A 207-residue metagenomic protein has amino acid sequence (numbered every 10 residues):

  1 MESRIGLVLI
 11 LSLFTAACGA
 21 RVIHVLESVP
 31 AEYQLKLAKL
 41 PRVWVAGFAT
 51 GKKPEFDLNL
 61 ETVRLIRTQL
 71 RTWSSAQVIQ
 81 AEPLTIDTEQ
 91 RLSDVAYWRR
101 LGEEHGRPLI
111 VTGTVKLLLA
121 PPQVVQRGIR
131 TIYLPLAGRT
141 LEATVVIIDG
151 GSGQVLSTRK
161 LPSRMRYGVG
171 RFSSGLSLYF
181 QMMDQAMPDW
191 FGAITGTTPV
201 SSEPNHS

Functional and structural regions predicted by a protein language model:
M1-A16: Sec-dependent bacterial lipoprotein signal peptides
I10-L13, L35, G102: Structural motif
C18-L40, A120, L136-S207: C-terminal/domain-edge helix-coil "capping" segments
K39-L117, G150, Q154-T158, Q181 (+1 more regions): N-terminal segment of the mature soluble domain
R91, P122-V125: Short, well-ordered secondary-structure micro-motifs
L101, T131-P135: Outer-membrane beta-barrel proteins
V124-G128, F172: Outer-membrane beta-barrel translocator domains and adjoining extracellular loop/strand segments of Gram-negative
